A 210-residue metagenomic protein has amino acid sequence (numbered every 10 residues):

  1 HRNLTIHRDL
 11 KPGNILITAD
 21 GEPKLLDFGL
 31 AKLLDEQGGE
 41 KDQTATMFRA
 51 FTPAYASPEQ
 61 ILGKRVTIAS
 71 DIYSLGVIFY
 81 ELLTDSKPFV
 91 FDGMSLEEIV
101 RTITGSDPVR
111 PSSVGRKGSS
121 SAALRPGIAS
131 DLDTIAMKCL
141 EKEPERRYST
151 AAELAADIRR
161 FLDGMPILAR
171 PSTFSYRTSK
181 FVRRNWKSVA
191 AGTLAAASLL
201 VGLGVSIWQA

Functional and structural regions predicted by a protein language model:
H1-T5: Protein kinase catalytic-loop region centered on the HRD/HxD motif
R8, P12-T18, E22-F28, K32 (+1 more regions): C-terminal lobe helix-coil module of Hanks-type protein kinase domains
P23, G38-A50: Regulatory activation segment
D27, Q43-T46, S188, Q209-A210: Short, low-complexity, polar/charged sequence segments that are solvent-exposed and flexible
V182-A210: Alpha-helical transmembrane signal-anchor helices
